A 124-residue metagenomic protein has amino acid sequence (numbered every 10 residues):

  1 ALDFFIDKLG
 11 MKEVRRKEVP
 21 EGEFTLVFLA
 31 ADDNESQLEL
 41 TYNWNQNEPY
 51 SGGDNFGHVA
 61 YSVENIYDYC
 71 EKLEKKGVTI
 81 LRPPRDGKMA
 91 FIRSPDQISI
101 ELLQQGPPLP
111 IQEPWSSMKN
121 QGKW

Functional and structural regions predicted by a protein language model:
A1-Q37: Core segments of cupin and vicinal oxygen chelate
F5, Y50, F91-S94: A general structural signal for stabilizing positions within well-ordered secondary structure
V14-E18, F28, Y61, Y67-W124: Vicinal oxygen chelate
P20-G22, E35, N47, G106-L109: Flexible, glycine-rich phosphate/dinucleotide-binding loops and adjacent beta-alpha linkers at cofactor/substrate
D32-S36, N45-N47, I66: Short, charged/polar surface micro-motifs in flexible loops or helix N-caps
P49-G52, R82-P83: Short histidine-centered beta-strand/loop micro-motifs that create catalytic or ligand/metal-coordination sites
D54-H58: Eukaryotic phosphotyrosine signaling hubs
